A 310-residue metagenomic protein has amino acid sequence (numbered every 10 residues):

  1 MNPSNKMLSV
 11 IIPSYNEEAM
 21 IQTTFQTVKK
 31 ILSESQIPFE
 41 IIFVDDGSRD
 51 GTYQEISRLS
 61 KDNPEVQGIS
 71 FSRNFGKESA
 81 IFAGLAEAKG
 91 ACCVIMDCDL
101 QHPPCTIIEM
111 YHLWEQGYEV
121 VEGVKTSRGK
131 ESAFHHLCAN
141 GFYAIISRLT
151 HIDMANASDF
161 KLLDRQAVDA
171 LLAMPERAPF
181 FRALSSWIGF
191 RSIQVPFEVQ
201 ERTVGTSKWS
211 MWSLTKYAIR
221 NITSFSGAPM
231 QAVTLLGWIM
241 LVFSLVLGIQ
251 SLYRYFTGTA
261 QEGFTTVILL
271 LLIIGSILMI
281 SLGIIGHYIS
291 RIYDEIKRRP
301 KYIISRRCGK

Functional and structural regions predicted by a protein language model:
M1-M7, F180-K310: Hydrophobic helical membrane-anchoring modules
M7-S9, E40: Cell-envelope/extracellular polymer assembly enzymes that use nucleotide-activated donors
S14, V44-D46, F71: Conserved sequence signature across two-component system core domains
E17-L32: Short, well-formed alpha-helical segments that are part of the catalytic scaffolds of diverse glycosyltransferases
A19-T23, D50-L59: Acidic helix N-cap motif at the loop->helix transition within catalytic regions of sugar-transfer enzymes
D45-Q54, L100-Q101: A conserved acidic beta->alpha catalytic loop
R58, Q67-R73, K77-E87, C92 (+2 more regions): Acceptor/aglycone-binding surface of glycosyltransferases and processive sugar-polymer synthases
